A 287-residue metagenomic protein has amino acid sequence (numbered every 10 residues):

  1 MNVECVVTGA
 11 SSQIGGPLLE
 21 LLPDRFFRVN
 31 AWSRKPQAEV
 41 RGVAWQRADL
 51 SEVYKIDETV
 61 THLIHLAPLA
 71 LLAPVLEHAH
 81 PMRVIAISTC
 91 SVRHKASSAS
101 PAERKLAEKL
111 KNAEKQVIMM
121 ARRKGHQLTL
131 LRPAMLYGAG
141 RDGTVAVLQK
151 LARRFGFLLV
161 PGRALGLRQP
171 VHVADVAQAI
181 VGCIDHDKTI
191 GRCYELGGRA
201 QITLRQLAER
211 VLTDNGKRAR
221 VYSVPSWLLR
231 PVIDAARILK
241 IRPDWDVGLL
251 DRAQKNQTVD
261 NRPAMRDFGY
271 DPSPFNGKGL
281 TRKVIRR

Functional and structural regions predicted by a protein language model:
V3-D24: N-terminal Rossmann NAD(P)H-binding glycine-rich loop of SDR-like oxidoreductase domains
A31-P36: N-terminal Rossmann-fold cofactor-binding loop
Q37-A86, C90-P101: NAD(P)H-binding glycine-rich loop region in Rossmannoid oxidoreductase-like domains and their noncatalytic homologs
V92, L136-G138, V176: Conserved sequence/active-site signature of Rossmann-fold short-chain dehydrogenase/reductase
R104-L130, A139-V147: Active-site Tyr-X1-5-Lys
D142-V147, G162-I184, G191-E195: Substrate-positioning beta->alpha
V147-V173, R218-Q257: Alpha-helical membrane-targeting segments
H186-W245, N261-R262, R266-R287: Mid/C-terminal beta-alpha module of Rossmann-like enzyme folds, strongest in SDR-family dehydrogenases/epimerases
